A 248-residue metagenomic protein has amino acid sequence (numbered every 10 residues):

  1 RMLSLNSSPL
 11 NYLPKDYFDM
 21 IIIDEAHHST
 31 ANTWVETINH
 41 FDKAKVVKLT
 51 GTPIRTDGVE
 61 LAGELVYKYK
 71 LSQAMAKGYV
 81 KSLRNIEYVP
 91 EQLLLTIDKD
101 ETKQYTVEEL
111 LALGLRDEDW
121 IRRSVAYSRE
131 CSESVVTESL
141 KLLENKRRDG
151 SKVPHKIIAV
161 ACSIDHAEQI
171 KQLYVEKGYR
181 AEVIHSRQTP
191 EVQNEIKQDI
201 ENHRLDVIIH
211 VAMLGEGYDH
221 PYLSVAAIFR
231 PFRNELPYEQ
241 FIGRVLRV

Functional and structural regions predicted by a protein language model:
R1-S8: Inter-Walker segment of RecA-like/P-loop motor cores
L3, H27-H28, G215: Catalytic acidic motif of RecA-like/P-loop NTPases
N11-K48, T52-R55: SF2 helicase catalytic motif II
Y17-F18, D42-K45, Y79-L83, G178-R180 (+1 more regions): Short glycine-/polar-rich loops that comprise or flank the Walker A/P-loop and associated switch/sensor motifs
G51, C162, A212: Conserved H-loop
V59-K152: Interdomain helical connector at the RecA1-RecA2 junction of SF1/SF2 helicase-like NTPases
L111-D199: Conserved helicase/translocase motor-coupling segment
R180-V248: Conserved RecA-like P-loop NTPase helicase motor core
